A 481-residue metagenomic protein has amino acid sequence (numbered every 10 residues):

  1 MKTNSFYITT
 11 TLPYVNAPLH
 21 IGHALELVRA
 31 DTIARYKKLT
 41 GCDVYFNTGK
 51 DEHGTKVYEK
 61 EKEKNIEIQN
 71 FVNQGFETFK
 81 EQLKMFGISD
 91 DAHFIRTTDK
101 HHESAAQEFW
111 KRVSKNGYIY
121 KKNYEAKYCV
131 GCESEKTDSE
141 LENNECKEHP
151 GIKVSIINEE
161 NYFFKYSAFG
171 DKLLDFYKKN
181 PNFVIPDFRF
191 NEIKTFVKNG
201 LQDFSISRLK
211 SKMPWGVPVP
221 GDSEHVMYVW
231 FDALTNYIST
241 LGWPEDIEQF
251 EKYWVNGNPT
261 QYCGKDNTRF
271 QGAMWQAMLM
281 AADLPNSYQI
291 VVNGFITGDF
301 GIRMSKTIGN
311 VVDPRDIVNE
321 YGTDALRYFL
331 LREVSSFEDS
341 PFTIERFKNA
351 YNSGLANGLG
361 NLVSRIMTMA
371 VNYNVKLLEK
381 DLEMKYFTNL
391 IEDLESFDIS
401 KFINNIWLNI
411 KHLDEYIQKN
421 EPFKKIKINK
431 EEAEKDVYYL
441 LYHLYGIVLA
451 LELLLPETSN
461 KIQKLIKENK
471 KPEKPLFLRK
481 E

Functional and structural regions predicted by a protein language model:
M1-G41, Y45-T48, E103-A105, P150 (+3 more regions): Structured secondary-structure scaffolds
M1-S5, Y45, G49, K122-K127 (+4 more regions): Basic, alpha-helical terminal appendages of large translation-related enzymes
K2-I119, V130: N-terminal Rossmann-like or analogous alpha/beta NTP/dinucleotide-binding catalytic cores that position adenine
I68, P186-R189, K348, L355 (+3 more regions): Residue-level recognition of alpha-helical structural elements
F86-I95, S114-K127, S139-E140, V154-I157 (+3 more regions): Short secondary-structure capping/junction motifs at helix and strand boundaries
A105-R112, A233-N236, G358-M369, N389 (+2 more regions): Alpha-helical scaffold segments in carbohydrate-active enzymes
D246, I399-I403, L449: Aromatic-residue-lined binding/catalytic grooves and analogous aromatic/hydrophobic interfacial grooves in multimeric
T268, E333, F337, T343-R346 (+2 more regions): Active-site-proximal binding-pocket segments
